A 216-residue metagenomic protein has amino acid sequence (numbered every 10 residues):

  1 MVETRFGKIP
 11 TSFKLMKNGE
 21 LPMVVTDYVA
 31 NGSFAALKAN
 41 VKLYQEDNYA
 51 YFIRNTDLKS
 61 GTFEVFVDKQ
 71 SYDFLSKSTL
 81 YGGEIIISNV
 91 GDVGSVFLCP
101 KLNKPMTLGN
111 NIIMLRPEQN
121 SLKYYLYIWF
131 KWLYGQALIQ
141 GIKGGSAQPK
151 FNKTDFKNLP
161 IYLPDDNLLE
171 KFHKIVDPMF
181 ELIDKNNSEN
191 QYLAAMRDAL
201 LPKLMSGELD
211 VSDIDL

Functional and structural regions predicted by a protein language model:
M1-A35, N158, Y162, D166-E208: Non-catalytic DNA-recognition/assembly elements of restriction-modification systems
G19-L43, Y51, N55-G82: Sequence-specific dsDNA recognition surfaces
R54-N55, F74-G135, I142-A147, N152-K153: A short beta-sheet element
I113, Y124, Q140, P160-L163 (+1 more regions): Glycine-rich beta->alpha junctions and the first turn(s) of the following alpha-helix
K123, Y134-A137, K174, E181: Hydrophobic/basic alpha-helical segments
G144-P149, T154-K174, D213-L216: Short, charged, low-complexity amphipathic alpha-helix
